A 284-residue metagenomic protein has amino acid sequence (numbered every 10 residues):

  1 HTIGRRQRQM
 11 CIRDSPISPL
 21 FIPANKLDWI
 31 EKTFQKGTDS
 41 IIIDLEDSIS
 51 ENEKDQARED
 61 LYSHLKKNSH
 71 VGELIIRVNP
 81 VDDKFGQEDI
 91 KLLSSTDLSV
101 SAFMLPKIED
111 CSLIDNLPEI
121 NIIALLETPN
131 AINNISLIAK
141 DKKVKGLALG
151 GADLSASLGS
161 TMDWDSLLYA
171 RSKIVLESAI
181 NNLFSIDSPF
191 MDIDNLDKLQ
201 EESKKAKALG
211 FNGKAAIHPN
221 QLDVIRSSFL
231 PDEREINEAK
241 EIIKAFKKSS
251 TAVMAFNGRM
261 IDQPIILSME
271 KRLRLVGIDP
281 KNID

Functional and structural regions predicted by a protein language model:
H1-I12: Single conserved hydrophobic/aromatic residue that forms the stacking wall/gate of nucleotide- or nucleobase-binding
R13-D284: Conserved alpha/beta-domain cores
